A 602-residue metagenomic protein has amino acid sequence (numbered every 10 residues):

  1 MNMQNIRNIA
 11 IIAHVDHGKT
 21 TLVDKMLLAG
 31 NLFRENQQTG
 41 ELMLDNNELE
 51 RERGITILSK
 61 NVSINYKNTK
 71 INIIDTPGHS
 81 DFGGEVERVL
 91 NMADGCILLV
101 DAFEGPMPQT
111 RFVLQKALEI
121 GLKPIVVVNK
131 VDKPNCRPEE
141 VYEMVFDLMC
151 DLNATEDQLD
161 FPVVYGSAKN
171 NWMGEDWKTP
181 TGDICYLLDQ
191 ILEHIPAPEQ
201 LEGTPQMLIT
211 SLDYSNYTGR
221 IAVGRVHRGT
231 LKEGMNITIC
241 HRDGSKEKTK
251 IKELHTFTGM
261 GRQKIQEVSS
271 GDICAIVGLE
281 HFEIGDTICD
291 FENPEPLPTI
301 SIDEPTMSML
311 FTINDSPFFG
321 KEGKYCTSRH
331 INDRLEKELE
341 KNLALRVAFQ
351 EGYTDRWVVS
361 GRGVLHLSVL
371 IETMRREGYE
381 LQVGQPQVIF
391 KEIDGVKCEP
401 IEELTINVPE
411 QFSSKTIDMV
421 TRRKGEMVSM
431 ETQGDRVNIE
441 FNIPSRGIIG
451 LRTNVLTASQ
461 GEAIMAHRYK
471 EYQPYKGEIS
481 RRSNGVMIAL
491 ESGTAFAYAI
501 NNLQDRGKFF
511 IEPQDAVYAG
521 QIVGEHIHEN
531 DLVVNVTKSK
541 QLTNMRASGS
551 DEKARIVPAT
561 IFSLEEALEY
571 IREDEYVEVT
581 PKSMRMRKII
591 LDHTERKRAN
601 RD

Functional and structural regions predicted by a protein language model:
M1-P106, M144, L212-S215: P-loop NTPase switch module centered on the Walker A-proximal segment
N2, L32-S59, F82, L148-F161 (+13 more regions): Active-site phosphate-binding and catalytic loops of NTP-dependent enzymes
H17, A29, F33, H79-S80 (+17 more regions): Conserved nucleotide-binding/hydrolysis micro-motifs of P-loop NTPases
C96-Q158: Conserved C-terminal guanine-recognition region of P-loop GTPase G domains, centered on the G4
C150-I284, I288, L404-P409, N442 (+4 more regions): Conserved catalytic-core segments of large NTP-driven translation/proteostasis enzymes
H227-Y353, R376, P558: Catalytic P-loop NTP-binding/switch module of NTPases
F257, R262-I265, C398, I443 (+3 more regions): Long insertion/accessory domains within large nucleic-acid-processing enzymes
P294, I302-V437: Charged, conformationally dynamic linker/hinge segments that couple catalytic or nucleotide-dependent chemistry
